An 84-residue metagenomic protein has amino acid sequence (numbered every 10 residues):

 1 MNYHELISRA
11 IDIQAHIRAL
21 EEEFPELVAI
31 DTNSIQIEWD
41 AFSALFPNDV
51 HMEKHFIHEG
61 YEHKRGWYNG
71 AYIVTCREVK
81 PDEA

Functional and structural regions predicted by a protein language model:
M1-N2, E78-A84: Short intrinsically disordered terminal tails
M1-S34: Contiguous, amphipathic alpha-helical segments that mediate oligomerization or scaffolding in large protein assemblies
E22, I73, R77-V79: Cysteine-centric segments in proteins
L27-Y72: Acidic, low-complexity, intrinsically disordered interaction modules
